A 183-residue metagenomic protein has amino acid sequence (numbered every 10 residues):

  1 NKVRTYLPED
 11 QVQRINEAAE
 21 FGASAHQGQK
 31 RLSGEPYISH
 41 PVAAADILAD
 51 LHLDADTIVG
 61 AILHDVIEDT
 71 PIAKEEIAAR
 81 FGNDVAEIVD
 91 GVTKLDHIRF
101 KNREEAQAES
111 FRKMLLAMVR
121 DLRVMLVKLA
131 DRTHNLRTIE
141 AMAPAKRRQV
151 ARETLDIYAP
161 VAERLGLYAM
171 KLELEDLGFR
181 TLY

Functional and structural regions predicted by a protein language model:
N1-Y183: Active-site helical microenvironments for divalent-metal-assisted chemistry
